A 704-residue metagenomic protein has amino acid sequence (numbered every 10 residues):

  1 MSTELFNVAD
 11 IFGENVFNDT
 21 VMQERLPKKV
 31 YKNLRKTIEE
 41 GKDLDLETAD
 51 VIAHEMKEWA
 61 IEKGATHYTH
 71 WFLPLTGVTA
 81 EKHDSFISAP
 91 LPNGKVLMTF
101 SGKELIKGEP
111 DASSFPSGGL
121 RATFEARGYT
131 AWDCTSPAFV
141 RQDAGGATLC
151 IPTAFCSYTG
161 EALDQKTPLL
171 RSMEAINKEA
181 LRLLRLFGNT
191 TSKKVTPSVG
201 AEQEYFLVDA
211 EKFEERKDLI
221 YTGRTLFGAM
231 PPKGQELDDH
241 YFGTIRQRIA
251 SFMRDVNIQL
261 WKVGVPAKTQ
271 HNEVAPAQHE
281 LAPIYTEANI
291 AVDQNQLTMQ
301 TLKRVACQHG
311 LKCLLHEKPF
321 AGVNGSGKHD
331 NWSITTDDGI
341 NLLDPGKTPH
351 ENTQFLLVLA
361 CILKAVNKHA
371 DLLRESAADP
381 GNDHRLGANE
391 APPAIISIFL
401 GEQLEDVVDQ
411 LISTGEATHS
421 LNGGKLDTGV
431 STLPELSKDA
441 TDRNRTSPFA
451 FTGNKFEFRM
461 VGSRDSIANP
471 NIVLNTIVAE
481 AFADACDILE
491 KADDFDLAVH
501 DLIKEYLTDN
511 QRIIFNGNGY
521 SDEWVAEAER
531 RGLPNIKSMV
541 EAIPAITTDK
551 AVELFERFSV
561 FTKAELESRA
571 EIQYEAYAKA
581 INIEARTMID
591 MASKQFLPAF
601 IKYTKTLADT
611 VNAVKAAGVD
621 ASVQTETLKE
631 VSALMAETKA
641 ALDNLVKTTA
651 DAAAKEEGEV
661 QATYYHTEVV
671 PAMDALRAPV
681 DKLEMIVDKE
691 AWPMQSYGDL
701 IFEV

Functional and structural regions predicted by a protein language model:
M1-A9: Short, compositionally biased "basic patch" segments
I11-A126: Active-site core of metal-dependent hydrolases
T48, F72, S101, P283 (+5 more regions): Active-site proximal loops enriched in glycine and acidic residues that flank catalytic Cys/His/Asp and coordinate
A65, T69-W71, Q294-Q308, I334 (+3 more regions): Hydrophobic/aromatic-rich, well-ordered segments within soluble, folded domains that form packed cores
G77-N93, P110-S113, G118, R216 (+5 more regions): Short linear, low-complexity motifs centered on an aromatic residue
A126-L315, N324-G327, I334-E571: Glycine-rich, acidic/polar active-site loops that bind/position phosphate-bearing ligands
I220, N295, E317-K318, D344-T348 (+5 more regions): Composition- and surface-driven signal marking solvent-exposed, interaction-prone regions in large proteins
T508-V704: C-terminal amphipathic alpha-helical interaction region
